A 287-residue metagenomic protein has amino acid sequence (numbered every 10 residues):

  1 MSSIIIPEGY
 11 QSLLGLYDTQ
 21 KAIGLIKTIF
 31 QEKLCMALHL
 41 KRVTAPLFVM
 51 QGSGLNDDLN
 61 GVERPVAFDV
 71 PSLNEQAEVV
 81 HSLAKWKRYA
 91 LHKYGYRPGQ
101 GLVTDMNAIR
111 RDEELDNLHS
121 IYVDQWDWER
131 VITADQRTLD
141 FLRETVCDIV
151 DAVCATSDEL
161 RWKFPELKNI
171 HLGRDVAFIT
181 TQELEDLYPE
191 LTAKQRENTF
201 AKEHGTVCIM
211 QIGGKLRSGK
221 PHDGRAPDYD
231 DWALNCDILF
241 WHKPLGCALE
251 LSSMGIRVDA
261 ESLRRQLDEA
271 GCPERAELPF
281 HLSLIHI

Functional and structural regions predicted by a protein language model:
S2-H119, D127-V131: Class II aminoacyl-tRNA synthetase-like tRNA-binding/catalytic domains
L34-R42, C147-D158, R217: Hydrophobic/aromatic-lined pockets within catalytic cores
L40-M50, T156-I170, L278-L284: Short glycine-rich, low-complexity/disordered patches
T104-Q195: Extended, charged alpha-beta segments that form solvent-exposed binding/catalytic grooves in nucleic-acid-handling
I109, T180-I285: A translation/RNA-centric and nucleic-acid-associated enzymatic feature enriched in Class II aminoacyl-tRNA synthetases
W128, H286-I287: Adenylate-forming
